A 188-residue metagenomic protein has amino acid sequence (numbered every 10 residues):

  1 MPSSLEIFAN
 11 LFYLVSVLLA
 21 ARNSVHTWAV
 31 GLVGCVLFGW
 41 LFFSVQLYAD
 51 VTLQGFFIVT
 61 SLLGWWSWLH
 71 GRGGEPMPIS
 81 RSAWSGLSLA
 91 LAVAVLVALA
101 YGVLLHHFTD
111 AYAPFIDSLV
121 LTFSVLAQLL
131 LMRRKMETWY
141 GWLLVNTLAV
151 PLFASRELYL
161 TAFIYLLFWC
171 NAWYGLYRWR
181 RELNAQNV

Functional and structural regions predicted by a protein language model:
M1-R22, W68-R72, R81-V188: Polytopic alpha-helical membrane-helix bundles and their juxtamembrane interface segments in multi-pass membrane
N23-H26, F38-L53: Helix-loop junctions on the outward
W28, L47, L129-M132: Alpha-helical interaction segments
W28-G31, S61, A83, A172: Generic detector of intrinsically disordered, low-complexity, polar/charged segments
A29-V33, A49-G55, Y140-L144, A162-I164: Hydrophobic alpha-helical membrane segments of integral membrane proteins
G31-S44, I58-T60: Hydrophobic alpha-helical transmembrane segments of multi-pass membrane proteins
V45, L53, F57-T60, P76-S80: Interfacial loop at the N-terminal end of multi-pass membrane proteins
F56-R72: Membrane-water interface of transmembrane alpha-helices
